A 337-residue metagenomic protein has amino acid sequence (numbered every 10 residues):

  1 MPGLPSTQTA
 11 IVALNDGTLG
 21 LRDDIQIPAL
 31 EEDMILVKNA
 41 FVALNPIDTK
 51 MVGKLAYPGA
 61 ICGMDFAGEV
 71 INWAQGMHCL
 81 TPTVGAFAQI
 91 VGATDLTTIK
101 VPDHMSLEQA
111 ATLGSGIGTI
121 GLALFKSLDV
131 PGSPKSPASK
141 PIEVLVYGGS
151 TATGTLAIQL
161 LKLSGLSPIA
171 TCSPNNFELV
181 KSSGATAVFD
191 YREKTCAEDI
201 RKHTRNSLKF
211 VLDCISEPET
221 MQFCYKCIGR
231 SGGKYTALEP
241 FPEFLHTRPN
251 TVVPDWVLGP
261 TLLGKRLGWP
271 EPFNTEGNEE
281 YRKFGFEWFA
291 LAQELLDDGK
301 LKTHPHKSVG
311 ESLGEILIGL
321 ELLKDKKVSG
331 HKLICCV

Functional and structural regions predicted by a protein language model:
P2-E31, K38-V337: Terminal helix/beta-alpha structural elements that buttress the NAD(P)+-binding lobe
